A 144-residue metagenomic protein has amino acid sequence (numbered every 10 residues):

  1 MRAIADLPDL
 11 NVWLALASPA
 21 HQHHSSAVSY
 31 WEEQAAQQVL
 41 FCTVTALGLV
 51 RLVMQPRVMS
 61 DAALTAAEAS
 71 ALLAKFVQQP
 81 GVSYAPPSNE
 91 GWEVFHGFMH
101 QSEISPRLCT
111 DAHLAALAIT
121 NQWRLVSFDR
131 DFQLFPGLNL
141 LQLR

Functional and structural regions predicted by a protein language model:
M1-F41, P56-E68: Short, well-structured N-terminal submotif of metal-dependent ribonuclease cores
R2, Q79-V126: Active-site neighborhoods of divalent-metal-dependent phosphate/nucleic-acid chemistry enzymes
D9-L10, T45, F128: A secondary-structure boundary/capping signal
Q38-V39, V94, N139: A generic "structured core" feature
C42-A46, E68, G91, T110: Short, conserved alpha-helical segments within structured domains
D131-L138: Short loop/helix-cap segments at secondary-structure boundaries that form the rim of catalytic
L140-R144: Short hydrophobic/aromatic-enriched beta-strand-loop microsegments
